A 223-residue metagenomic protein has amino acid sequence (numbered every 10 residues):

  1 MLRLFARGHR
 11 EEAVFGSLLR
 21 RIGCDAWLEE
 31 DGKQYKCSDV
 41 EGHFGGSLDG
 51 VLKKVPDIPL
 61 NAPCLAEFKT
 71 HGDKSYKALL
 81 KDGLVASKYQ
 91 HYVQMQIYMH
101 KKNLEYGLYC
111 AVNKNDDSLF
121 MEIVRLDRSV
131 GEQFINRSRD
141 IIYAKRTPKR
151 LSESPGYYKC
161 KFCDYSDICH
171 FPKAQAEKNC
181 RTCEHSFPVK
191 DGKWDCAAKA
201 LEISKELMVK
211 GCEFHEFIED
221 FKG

Functional and structural regions predicted by a protein language model:
M1-L65, G72-K74, D82-V85, K205 (+2 more regions): Metal-dependent nuclease catalytic cores that hydrolyze phosphodiester bonds in DNA/RNA, characterized by
E12, Q94-M95: The N-lobe alphaC helix and its flanking beta3-alphaC-beta4 segment of protein kinase-like domains, centered on
R21-C24, H71, H100-G107: Alpha-helix capping at helix-to-loop junctions
W27-L28, L65-E67, Y106-A111: A structural signal for short, well-ordered beta-strand segments and their strand-loop junctions that often border
F68-G72, N113-K114: A short mid-domain helix/strand-loop element embedded in enzyme catalytic domains that forms or borders the active-site
A78, V85-Q90, I97, K101-A200 (+1 more regions): Metal-dependent nuclease catalytic regions and adjoining charged, substrate-binding loops involved in nucleic-acid end
